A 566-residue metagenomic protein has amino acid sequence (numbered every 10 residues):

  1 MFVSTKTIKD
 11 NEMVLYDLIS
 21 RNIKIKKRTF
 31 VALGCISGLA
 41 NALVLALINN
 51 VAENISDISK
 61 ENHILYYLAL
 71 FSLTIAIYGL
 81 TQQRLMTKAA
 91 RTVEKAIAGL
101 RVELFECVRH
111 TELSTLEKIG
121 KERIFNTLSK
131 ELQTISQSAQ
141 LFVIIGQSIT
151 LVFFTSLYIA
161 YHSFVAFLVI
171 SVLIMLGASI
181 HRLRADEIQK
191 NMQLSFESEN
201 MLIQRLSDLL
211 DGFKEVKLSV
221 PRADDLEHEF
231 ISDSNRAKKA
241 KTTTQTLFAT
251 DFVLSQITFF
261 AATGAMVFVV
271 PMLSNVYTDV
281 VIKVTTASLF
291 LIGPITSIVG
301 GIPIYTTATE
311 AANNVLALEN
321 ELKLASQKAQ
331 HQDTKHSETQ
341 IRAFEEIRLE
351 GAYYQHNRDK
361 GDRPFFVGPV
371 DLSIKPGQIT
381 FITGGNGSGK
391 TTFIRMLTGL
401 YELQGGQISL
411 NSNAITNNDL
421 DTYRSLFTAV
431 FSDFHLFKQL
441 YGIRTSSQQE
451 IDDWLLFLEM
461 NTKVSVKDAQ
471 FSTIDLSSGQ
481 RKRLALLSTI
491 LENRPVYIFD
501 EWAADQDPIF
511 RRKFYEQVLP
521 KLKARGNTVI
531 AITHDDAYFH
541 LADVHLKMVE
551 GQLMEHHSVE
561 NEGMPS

Functional and structural regions predicted by a protein language model:
F2-S4, K9, V44-N49, T74-E117 (+5 more regions): Juxtamembrane helix-loop junctions of ABC transporter transmembrane domains
I19-I25, L113, K130-S138, K190-N191 (+1 more regions): An intracellular "coupling" helix at the cytosolic face of ABC transporter transmembrane type-1 domains
N22-T81, A160-Y161, V165, T278: Transmembrane helix-loop-helix hairpins at lipid-water interfaces of multipass membrane proteins, especially the type-1
I36-N50, I77, I144-A185, T242-L289 (+1 more regions): A hydrophobic transmembrane-helix motif
R109-V152: Juxtamembrane loop-to-helix connectors within ABC transporter transmembrane domains
L218, T246, L291-K328: Cytosolic ends of transmembrane helices, especially the final helix of ABC transmembrane type-1 domains
T398: Helix-to-loop junction immediately C-terminal to a conserved catalytic motif
V430-S472, N493: Conserved "ABC signature" C-loop
